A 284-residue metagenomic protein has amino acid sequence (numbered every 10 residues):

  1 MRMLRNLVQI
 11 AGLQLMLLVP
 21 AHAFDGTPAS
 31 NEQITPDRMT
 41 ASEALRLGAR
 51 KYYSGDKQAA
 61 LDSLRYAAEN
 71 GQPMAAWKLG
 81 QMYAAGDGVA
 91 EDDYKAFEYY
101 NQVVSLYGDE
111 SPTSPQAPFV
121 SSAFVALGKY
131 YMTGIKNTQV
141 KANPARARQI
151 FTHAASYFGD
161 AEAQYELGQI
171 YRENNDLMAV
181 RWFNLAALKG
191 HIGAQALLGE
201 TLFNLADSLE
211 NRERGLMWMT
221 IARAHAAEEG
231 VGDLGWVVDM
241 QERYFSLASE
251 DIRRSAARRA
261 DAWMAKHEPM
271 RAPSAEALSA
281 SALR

Functional and structural regions predicted by a protein language model:
Q33-I34, A68, V103-S121, H153-Y157 (+1 more regions): Flexible helix-coil transition and linker loops at the boundaries of alpha-helical arrays
M39, G71, F119, N143 (+6 more regions): Structural signature of alpha-solenoid helical repeat junctions
T40-A59, Y66, K129, T133-N137: Alpha-helical segment of the N-proximal tetratricopeptide repeat
L47-K51, K78-A85, V103, F124-I135 (+3 more regions): Hydrophobic face of amphipathic alpha-helices that form TPR/SEL1-like repeat modules and related alpha-solenoid
G55-A59, A90-Y99, Q139-I150, N174-W182 (+1 more regions): Structural signature of tandem alpha-helical TPR/SEL1-like repeats, specifically the intra-repeat loop/turn
Y94-L106, L209-G230, R254, R258-A265: TPR/TPR-like (Sel1-like) alpha-helical repeat modules
E229-R284: Terminal, low-structured helical/coil segments at or just beyond the last alpha-helical repeat
